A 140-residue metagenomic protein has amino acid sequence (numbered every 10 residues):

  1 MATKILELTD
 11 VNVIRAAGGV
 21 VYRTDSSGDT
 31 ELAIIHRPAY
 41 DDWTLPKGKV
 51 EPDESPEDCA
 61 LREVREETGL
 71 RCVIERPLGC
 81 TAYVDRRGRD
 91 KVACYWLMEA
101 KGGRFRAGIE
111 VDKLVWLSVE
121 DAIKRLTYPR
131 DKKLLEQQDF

Functional and structural regions predicted by a protein language model:
M1-S26: Acidic, metal-coordinating catalytic segment for phosphate/diphosphate chemistry, firing primarily on the Nudix
R15-A17, T30, A93-C94, D112: Change "...and in nucleic-acid phosphodiester-cleaving endonucleases..." to "...and in nucleic-acid processing enzymes
T24-E31, R87-G88: Short, solvent-exposed loop/turn segments that connect beta-strands within catalytic domains and beta-strand-rich
A33-H36: Short, acidic/hydrophobic/Gly-rich beta-strand patch recurrent on exposed beta strands that often constitutes part
Y40-D42: A short, flexible beta-alpha/helix-coil linker loop
T44-K47: A short gly/proline-enriched turn/hairpin at secondary-structure junctions
V50-Q137: Unchanged
